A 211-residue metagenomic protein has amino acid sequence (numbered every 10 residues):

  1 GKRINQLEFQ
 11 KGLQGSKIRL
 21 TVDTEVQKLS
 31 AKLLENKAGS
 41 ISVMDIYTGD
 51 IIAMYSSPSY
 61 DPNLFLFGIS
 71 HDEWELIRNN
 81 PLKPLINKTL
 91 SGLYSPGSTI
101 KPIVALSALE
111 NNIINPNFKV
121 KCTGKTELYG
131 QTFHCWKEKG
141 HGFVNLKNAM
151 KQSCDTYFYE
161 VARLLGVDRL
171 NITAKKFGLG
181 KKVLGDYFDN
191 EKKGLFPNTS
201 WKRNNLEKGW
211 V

Functional and structural regions predicted by a protein language model:
K2-F9, Y47-S98, I103-V211: Beta-lactam-recognizing serine transpeptidase/beta-lactamase-like catalytic domain environment
K2-S40: Conserved, well-ordered alpha-helix/loop/beta-strand core segments that scaffold catalytic motifs
I41-I46: Short hydrophobic alpha-helical segments used for membrane anchoring or interfacial signaling
